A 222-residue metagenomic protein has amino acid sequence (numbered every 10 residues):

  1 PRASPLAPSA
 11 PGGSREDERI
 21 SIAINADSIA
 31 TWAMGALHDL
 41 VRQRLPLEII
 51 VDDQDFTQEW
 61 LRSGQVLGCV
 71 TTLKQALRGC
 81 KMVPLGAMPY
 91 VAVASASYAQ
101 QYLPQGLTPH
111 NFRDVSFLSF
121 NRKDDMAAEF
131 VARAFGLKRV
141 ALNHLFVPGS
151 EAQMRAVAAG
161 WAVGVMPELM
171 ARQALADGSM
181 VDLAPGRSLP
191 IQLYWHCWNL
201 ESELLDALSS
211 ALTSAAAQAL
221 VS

Functional and structural regions predicted by a protein language model:
P1-D17: Alpha-helical "hinge/linker" immediately C-terminal to small N-terminal DNA-binding modules
R15-R78: Central regulatory/effector-binding core of bacterial HTH transcription factors
W32, L183-S222: A late-sequence structural motif
R42-I49, F135-H144: A local structural motif
F56, L137-D182: Hydrophobic hinge/microswitch elements
K81-V91, D177-P190: Short beta-strand->loop
M82-L118: Flexible hinge/capping segments at coil-to-helix
Q100, R113-L137: Secondary-structure junction motif
